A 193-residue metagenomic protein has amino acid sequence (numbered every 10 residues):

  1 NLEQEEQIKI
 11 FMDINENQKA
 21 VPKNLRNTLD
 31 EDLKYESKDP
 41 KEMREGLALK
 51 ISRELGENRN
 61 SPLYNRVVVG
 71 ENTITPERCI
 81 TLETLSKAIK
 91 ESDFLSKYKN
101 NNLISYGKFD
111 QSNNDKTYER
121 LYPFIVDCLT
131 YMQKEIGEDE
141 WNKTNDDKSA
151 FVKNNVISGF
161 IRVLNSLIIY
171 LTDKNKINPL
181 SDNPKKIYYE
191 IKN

Functional and structural regions predicted by a protein language model:
N1-N193: Accessory terminal alpha-helical modules
